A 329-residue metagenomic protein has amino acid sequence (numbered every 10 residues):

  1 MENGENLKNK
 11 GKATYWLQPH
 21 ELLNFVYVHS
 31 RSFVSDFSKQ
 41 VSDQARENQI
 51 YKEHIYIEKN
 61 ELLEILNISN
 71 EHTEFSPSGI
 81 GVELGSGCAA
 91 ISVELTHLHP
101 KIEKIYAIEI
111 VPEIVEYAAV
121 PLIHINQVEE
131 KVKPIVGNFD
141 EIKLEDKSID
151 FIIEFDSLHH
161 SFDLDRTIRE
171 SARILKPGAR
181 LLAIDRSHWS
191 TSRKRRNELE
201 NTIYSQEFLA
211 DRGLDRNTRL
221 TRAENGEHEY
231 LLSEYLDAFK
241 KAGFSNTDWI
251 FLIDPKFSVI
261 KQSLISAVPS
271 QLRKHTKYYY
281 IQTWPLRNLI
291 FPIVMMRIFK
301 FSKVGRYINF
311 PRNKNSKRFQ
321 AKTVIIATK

Functional and structural regions predicted by a protein language model:
M1-N48: N-terminal, positively charged/glycine-rich alpha-helical extensions of SAM-dependent methyltransferases
Y56-P77: Conserved alpha-helix/loop element of class I SAM-dependent methyltransferases that forms part of the SAM/SAH-binding
C88-E141: Class I SAM-dependent methyltransferase SAM/SAH-binding core
D140-F151: A short acidic, Gly/Pro-enriched loop at the edge of an enzyme's catalytic core that lines a small-molecule cofactor
D165-R180: A short glycine-rich, Lys/Arg-flanked "PGG" loop and its adjoining helix->strand segment in the class I
L182-A210: Conserved class I S-adenosyl-L-methionine
T218-E234: Acceptor-substrate binding/catalytic loop of class I
D248-K329: A C-terminal cap/extension of S-adenosyl-L-methionine-dependent methyltransferases that defines the acceptor-substrate
